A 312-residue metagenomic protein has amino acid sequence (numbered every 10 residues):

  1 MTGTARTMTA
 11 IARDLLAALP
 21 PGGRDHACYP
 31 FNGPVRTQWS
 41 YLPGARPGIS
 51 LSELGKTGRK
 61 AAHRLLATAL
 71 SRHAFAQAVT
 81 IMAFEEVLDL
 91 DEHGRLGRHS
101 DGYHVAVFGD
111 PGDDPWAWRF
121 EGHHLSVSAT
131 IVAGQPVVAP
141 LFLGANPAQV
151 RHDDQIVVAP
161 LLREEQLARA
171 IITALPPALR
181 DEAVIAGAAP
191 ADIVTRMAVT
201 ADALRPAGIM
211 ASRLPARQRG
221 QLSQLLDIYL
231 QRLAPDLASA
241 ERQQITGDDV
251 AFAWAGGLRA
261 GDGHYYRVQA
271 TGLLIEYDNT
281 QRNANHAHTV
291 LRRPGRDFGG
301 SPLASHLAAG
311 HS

Functional and structural regions predicted by a protein language model:
M1-S71, F75-L161, E165-S312: A cross-kingdom marker for long, charged
